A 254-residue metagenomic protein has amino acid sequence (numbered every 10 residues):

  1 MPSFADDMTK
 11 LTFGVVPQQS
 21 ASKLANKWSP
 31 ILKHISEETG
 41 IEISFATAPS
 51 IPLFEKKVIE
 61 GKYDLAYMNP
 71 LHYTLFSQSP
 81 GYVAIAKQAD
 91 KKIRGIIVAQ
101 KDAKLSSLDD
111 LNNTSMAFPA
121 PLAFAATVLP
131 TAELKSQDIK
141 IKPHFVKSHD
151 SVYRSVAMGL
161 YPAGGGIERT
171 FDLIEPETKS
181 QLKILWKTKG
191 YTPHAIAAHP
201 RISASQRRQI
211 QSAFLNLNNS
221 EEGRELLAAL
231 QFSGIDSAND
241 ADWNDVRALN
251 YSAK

Functional and structural regions predicted by a protein language model:
P2-G14, S22, E37, L105-S115 (+1 more regions): Immediate post-signal peptide segment of exported/extracytoplasmic ligand-binding proteins
D6-H72: Extracytoplasmic small-molecule ligand-binding "clamshell" domains of the periplasmic binding protein/Venus flytrap
T9-Q18, L24, D90-A99, E177-N218 (+2 more regions): Periplasmic-binding protein-like
S22-S29, A48, F124-A125, K147-D150 (+2 more regions): Soluble non-cytosolic domains of exported or imported proteins
K27-I31, S50, F54, H72 (+8 more regions): Stable alpha-helical elements in mature extracytoplasmic
A48, L53-D110: Acidic, polar ligand-binding/catalytic clefts
V58-I59, L111, S155-A157, I210: Hydrophobic residues within well-ordered alpha-helices
A103-K104, N113-S205: Pocket-lining segment of extracytoplasmic ligand-binding domains
